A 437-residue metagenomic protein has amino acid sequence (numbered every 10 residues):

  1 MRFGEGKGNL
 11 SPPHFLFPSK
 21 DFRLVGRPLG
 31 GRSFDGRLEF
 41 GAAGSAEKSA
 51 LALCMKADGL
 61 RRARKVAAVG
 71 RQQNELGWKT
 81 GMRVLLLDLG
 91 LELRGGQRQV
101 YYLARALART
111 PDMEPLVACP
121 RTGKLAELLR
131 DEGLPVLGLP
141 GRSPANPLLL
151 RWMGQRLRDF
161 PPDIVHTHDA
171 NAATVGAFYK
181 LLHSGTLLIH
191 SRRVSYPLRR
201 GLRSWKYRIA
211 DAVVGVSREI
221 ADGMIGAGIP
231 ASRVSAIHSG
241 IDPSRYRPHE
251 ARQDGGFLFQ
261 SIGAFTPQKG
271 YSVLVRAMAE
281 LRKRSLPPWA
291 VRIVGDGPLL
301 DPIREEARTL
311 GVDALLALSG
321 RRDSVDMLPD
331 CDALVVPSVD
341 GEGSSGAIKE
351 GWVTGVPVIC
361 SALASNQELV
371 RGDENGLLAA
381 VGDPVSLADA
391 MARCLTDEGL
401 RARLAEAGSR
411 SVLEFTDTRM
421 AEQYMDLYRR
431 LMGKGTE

Functional and structural regions predicted by a protein language model:
L86-P147, R233-A236: N-terminal strand-loop element at the rim of the active site of nucleotide-sugar-dependent glycosyltransferases
R94-R105, F257, S261-R282, P298-E305 (+3 more regions): A conserved mid-protein helix/loop that constitutes part of the nucleotide-sugar donor-binding site
V117-C119, P357-C360, V370: Short hydrophobic beta-strand element within catalytic cores of glycosyltransferases and related nucleotide-activated
G185-R218: A conserved, positively charged/aromatic
E219, G240: Carbohydrate-associated surface elements
L299-P302, V312-R321, M327, L377-L378: Active-site donor-binding acidic/aromatic loop of nucleotide-activated sugar and phosphosugar transferases involved
P329-G343, V356: Acidic donor-binding loop of glycosyltransferase active sites
G372-D373, L377-P384, R393-G399, L413: Conserved acidic donor-binding segment of nucleotide-sugar-dependent glycosyltransferases
